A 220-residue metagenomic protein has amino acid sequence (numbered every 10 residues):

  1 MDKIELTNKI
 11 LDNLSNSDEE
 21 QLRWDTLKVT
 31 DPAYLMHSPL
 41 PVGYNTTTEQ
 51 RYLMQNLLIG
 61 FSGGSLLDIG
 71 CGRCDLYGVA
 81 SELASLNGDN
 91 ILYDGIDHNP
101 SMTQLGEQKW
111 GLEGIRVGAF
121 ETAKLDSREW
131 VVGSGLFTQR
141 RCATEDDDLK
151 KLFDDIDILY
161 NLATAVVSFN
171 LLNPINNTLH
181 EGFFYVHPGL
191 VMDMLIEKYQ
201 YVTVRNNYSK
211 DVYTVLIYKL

Functional and structural regions predicted by a protein language model:
M1-H37: N-terminal, positively charged/glycine-rich alpha-helical extensions of SAM-dependent methyltransferases
S38-Q55: Conserved SAM-binding loop and adjacent beta-strand
G64-G72: Conserved class I S-adenosyl-L-methionine
R73-E113: Class I SAM-dependent methyltransferase SAM/SAH-binding core
G111-T122: Conserved SAM-binding strand-loop segment of SAM-dependent methyltransferases
W130-L149: A short SAM/SAH-binding and catalytic strip from SAM-dependent methyltransferases
A163-L171: Conserved beta-strand signature within the Rossmann-like core of class I S-adenosyl-L-methionine
L179-L220: Class I S-adenosyl-L-methionine
